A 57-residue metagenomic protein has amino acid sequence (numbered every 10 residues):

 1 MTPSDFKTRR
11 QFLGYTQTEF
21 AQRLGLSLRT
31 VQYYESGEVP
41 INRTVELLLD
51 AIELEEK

Functional and structural regions predicted by a protein language model:
M1-Q11: A short, Lys/Arg-rich alpha-helix, primarily the initiator
D5, T16, T44: Short Gly/charged-rich anion-binding patches and loops
K7, Q32-Y33: Key DNA-contacting residues within the recognition helix of helix-turn-helix
Q11, G25, S36-E38, E46 (+1 more regions): Residue-level detection of the helix-turn-helix DNA-binding "recognition helix"
F12-L13, L54: Short alpha-helical scaffold segments that flank and stabilize functional sites
G14-Q32: Short alpha-helical DNA-recognition segment
R43-K57: DNA major-groove recognition helix of helix-turn-helix/homeodomain DNA-binding modules
